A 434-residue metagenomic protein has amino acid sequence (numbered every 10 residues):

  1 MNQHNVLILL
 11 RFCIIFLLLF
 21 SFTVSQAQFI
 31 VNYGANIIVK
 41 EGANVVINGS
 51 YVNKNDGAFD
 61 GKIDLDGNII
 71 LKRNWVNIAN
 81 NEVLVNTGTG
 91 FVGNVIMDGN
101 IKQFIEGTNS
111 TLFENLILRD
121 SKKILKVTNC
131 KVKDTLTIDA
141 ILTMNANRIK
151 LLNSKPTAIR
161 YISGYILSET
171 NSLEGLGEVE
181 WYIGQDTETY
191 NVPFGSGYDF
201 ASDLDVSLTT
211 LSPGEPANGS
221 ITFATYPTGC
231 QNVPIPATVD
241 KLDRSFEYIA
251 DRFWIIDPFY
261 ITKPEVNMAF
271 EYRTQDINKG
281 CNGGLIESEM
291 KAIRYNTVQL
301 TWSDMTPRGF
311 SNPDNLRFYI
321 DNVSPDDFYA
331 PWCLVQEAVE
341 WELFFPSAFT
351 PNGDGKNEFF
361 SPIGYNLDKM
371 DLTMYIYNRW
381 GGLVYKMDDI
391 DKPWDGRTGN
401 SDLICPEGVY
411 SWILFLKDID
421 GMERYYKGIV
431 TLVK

Functional and structural regions predicted by a protein language model:
M1-Y33, Y329-V335: Bacterial Sec-dependent N-terminal signal peptides
F29-K102, G107-I117, T137, N145-D304 (+1 more regions): Self-processing/autoproteolytic domain segments and adjacent N-terminal interaction modules in large, modular
G42, I124-D134: N-terminal extracellular ligand-recognition/capping segment immediately after the signal peptide
L116-L125: Intrinsically disordered, low-complexity linker/loop segments enriched in Gly/Pro and charged/polar residues
L142, M268, A292-I293, W332 (+3 more regions): Residue-level detector of buried hydrophobic side-chain packing in well-ordered secondary-structure elements
A269-E271, N315-P325, P393-G399: Exposed aromatic-hydrophobic patches
K279-K291, Y295-G353: Proteolytic cleavage junctions
A338-K434: Short loop/turn motifs at secondary-structure boundaries
